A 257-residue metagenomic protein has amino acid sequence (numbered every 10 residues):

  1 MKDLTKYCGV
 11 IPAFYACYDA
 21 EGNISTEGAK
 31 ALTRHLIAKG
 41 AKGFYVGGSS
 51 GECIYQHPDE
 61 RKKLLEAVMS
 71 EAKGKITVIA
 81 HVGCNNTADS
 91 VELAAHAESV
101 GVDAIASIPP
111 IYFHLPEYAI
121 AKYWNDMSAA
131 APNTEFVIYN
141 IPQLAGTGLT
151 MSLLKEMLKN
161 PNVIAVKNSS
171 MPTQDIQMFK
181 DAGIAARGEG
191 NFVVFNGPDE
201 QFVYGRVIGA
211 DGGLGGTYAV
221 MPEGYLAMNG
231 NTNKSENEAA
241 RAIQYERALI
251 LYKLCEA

Functional and structural regions predicted by a protein language model:
M1, A13, S99, N233-A242: Polar low-complexity intrinsically disordered regions
M1, H35, H96-A97, M157 (+2 more regions): A general structural signal for stabilizing positions within well-ordered secondary structure
K2-G148: Active-site beta->alpha loop and helix N-cap motifs at the rims of alpha/beta catalytic domains
G43, E256-A257: Short amphipathic alpha-helical segments at helix boundaries and their inter-helical linkers
A129-A130, P142-E256: Catalytic alpha/beta core domains of metabolic enzymes, predominantly
